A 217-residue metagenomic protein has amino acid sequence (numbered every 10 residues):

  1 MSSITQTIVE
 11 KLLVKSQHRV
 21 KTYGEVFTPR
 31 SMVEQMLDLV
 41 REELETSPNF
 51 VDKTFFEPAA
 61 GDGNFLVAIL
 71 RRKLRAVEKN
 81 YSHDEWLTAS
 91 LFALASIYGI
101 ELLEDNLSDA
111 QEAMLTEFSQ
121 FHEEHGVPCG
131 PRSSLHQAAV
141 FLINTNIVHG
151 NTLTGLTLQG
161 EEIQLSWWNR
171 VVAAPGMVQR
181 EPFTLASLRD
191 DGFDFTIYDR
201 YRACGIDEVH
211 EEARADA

Functional and structural regions predicted by a protein language model:
S2-A217: SAM-dependent methyltransferase catalytic region
